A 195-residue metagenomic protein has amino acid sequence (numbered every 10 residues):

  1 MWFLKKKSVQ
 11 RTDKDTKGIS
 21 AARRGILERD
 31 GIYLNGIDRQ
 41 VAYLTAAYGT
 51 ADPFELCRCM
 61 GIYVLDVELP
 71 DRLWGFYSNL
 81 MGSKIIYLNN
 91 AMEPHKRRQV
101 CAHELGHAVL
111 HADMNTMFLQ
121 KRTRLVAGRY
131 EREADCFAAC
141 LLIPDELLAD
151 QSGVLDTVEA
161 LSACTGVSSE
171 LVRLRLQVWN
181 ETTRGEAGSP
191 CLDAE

Functional and structural regions predicted by a protein language model:
M1-E195: Active-site hotspot residues in diverse enzymes, especially metal/ion-binding acidic/histidine motifs
